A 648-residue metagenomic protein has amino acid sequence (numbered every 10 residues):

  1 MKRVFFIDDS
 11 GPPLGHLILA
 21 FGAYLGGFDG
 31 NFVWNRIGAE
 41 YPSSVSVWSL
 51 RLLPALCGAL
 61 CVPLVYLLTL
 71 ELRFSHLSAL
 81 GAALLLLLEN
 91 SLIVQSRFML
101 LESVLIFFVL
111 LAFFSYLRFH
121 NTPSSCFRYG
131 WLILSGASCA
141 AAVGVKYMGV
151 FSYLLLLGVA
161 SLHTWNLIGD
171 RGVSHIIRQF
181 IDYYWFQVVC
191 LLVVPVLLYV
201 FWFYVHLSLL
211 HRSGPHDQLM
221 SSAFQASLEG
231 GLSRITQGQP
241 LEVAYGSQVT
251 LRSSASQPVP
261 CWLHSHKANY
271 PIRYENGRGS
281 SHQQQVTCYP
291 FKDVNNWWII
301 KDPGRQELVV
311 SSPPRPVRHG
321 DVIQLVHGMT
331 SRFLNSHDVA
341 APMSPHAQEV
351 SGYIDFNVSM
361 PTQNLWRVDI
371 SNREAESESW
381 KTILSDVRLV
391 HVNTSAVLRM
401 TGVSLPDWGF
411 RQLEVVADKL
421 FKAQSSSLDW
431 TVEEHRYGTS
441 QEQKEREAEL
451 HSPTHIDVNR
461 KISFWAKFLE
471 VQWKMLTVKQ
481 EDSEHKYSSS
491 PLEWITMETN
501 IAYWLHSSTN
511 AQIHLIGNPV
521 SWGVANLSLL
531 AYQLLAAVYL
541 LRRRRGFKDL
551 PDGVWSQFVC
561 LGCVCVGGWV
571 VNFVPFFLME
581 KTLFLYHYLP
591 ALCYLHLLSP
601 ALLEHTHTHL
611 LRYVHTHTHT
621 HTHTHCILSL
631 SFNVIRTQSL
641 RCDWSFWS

Functional and structural regions predicted by a protein language model:
K2-A55, S508-I513: Interfacial juxtamembrane loops and adjacent helix segments that form the catalytic/substrate-binding surfaces
G11, S91-L105, V145-M148: Short acidic/glycine- and proline-prone juxtamembrane loop motifs at membrane-interface regions of multi-pass membrane
W48, L52-R73, L111: Transmembrane-helix motifs of polytopic, lipid-linked glycan transferases
S49, K486-Y487, I501-L561: Membrane-interface anchor segments at the N-terminal boundary of transmembrane helices in multi-pass membrane enzymes
A82-L87, V94, C139, V143: Short helix- or helix-capping micro-motifs that position conserved polar/aromatic residues at function-defining sites
A112-G130, T164-L167, L603: Membrane-interface transmembrane helices that cradle and orient dolichyl/undecaprenyl
L134, A142, M148-D170: Transmembrane-embedded, aromatic-rich helix segments that form part of the hydrophobic channel/pocket engaging
L207-S463: Lectin-like carbohydrate-binding module/patch detector with strong preference for beta-trefoil
